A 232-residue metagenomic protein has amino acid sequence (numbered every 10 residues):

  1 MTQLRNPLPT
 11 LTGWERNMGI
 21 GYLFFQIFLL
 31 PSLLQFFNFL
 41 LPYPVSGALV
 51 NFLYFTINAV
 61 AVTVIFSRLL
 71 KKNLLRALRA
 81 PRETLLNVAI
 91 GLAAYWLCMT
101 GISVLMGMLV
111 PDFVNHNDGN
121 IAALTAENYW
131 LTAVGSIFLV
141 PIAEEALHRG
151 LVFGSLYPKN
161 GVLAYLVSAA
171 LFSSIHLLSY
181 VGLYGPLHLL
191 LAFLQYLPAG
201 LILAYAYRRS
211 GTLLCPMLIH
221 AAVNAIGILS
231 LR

Functional and structural regions predicted by a protein language model:
T2-F25, A48-L49, L70-V104, P158-L163: Interfacial transmembrane-helix boundary/kink motif in multi-pass membrane proteins
M18-L70, H116-A123, L131: Alpha-helical transmembrane segments in multi-pass membrane proteins
I20-S32, F52-V60, V88, L92-W96 (+7 more regions): Alpha-helical transmembrane spans of integral membrane proteins, capturing the lipid-embedded, hydrophobic core of TM
S32-P42, M106-V110, L177-L183: Juxtamembrane "helix-exit" motif on the non-cytosolic side of transmembrane helices
F36-A48, V110-P111, L156-L166: Membrane interface segments of multi-pass transport proteins and intramembrane proteases
P42-S46, N73-V140: Juxtamembrane helix-loop-helix connectors linking adjacent transmembrane helices in multi-pass membrane enzymes
V64-L74, A206-R209: Structural signal for the C-terminal ends of transmembrane alpha-helices and the immediately following loop
E127-R232: Transmembrane helix-loop-helix hairpins at the membrane interface of multi-pass integral membrane proteins
